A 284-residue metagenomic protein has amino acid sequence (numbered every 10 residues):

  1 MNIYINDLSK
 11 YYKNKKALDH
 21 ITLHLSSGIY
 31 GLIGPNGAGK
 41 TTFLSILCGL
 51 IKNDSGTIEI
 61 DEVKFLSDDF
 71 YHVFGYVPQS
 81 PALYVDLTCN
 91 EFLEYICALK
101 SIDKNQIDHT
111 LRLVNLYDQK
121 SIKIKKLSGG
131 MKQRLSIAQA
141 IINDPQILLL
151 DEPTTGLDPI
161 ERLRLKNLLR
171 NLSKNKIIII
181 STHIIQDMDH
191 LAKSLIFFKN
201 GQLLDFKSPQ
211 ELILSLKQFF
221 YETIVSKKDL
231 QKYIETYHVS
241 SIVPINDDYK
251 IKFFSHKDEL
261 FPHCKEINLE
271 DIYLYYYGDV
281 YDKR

Functional and structural regions predicted by a protein language model:
C48: Helix-to-loop junction immediately C-terminal to a conserved catalytic motif
G56-F70: Conserved ABC transporter NBD signature motif
E94, A98, K104-K120: Conserved ABC ATPase "signature" region
L148-E152, L157: Catalytic Walker B motif of ABC-type/P-loop ATPase nucleotide-binding domains
N167-K252: ABC transporter nucleotide-binding domain
